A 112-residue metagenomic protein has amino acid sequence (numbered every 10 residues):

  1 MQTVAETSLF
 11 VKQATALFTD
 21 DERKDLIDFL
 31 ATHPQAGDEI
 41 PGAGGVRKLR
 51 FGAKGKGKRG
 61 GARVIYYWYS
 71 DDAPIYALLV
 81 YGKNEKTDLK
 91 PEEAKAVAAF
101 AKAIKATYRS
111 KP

Functional and structural regions predicted by a protein language model:
M1-D21: Arg/Lys-rich, positively charged N-terminal/basic patches that mediate binding to nucleic acids
T3, V11, K48-R50, S110: Localized chelating/binding microdomains that coordinate divalent metal ions or stabilize phosphate-bearing
D20-D21, D25-I27, T32, G45 (+2 more regions): Sequence/structural signature of beta-propeller domains
D20-R23, R59, A94: Amphipathic alpha-helical transducer elements in NTP-driven molecular machines
G37-Y81, E85: Basic/aromatic recognition patch in beta-strand/loop cores that engages polyanionic ligands
W68-P112: Enriched for short, Lys/Arg-rich terminal
